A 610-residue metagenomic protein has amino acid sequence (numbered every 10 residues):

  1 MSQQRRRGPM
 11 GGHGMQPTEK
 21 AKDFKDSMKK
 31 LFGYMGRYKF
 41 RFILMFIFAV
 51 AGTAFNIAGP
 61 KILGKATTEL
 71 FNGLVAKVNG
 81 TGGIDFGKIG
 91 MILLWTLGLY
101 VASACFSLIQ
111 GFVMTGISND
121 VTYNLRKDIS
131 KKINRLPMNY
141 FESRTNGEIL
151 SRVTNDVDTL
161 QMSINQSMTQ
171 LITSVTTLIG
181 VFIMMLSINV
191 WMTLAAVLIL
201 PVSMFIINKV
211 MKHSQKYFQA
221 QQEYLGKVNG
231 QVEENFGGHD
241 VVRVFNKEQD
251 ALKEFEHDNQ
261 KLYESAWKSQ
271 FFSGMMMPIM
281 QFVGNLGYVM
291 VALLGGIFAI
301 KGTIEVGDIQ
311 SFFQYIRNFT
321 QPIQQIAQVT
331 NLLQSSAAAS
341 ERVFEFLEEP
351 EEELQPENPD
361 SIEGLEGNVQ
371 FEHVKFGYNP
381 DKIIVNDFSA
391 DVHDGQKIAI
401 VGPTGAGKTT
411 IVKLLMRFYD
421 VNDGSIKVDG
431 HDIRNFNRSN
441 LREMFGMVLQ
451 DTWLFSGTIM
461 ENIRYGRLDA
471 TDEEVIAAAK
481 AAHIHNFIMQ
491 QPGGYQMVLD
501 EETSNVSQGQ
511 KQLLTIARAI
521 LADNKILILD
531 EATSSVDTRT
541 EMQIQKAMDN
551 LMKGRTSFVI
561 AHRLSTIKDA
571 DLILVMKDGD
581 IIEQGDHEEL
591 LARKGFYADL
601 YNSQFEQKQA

Functional and structural regions predicted by a protein language model:
S2, F42-F106, S187-W191, G302-V306: Transmembrane helix-loop-helix hairpins at lipid-water interfaces of multipass membrane proteins, especially the type-1
Q16-F24, I47-F48, F55-F71, V75 (+12 more regions): Juxtamembrane helix-loop junctions of ABC transporter transmembrane domains
F24-K39, I149: A short amphipathic helical element positioned immediately N-terminal to and/or at the very start of a transmembrane
K29-F32, F40-K65, I92, T96 (+6 more regions): Alpha-helical segments in transporter systems
R37, M138-N139, V157-I164, M168 (+5 more regions): An intracellular "coupling" helix at the cytosolic face of ABC transporter transmembrane type-1 domains
R37, R41-A54, K65, Q166-A220 (+2 more regions): Transmembrane helices of ABC transporter permease
M184-L198, K268-E341, F346-L347: Helix-loop-helix
Q355-P356, I362-A610: ABC-type nucleotide-binding domain
